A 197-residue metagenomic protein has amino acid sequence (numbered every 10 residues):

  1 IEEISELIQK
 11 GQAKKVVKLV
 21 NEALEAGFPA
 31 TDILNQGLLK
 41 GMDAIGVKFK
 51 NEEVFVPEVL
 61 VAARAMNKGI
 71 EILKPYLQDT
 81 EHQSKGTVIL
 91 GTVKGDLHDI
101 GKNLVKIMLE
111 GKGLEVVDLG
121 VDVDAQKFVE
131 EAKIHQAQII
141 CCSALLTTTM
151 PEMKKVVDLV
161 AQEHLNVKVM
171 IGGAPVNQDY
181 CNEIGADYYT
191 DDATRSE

Functional and structural regions predicted by a protein language model:
I1-T80: Long amphipathic alpha-helical segments
L77-K94: Glycine/charge-rich, flexible interdomain linkers and switch-proximal surface loops that mediate coupling
Q83, G101-N103, E110: Cytosolic, long alpha-helical scaffolding segments
V105-K112, V117-A186: Cofactor-cradling patches in redox/metallo enzymes
D187-A193: Short acidic-hydrophobic, aromatic-tinged amphipathic segments that line or gate anion-handling sites
